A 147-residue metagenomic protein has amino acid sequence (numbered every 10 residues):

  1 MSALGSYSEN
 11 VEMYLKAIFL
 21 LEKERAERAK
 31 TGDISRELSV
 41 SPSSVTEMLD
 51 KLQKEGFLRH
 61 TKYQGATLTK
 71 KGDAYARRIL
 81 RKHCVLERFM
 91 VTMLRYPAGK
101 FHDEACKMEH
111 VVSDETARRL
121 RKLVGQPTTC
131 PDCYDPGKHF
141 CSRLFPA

Functional and structural regions predicted by a protein language model:
G5-V40: N-terminal helix-turn-helix DNA-binding core of bacterial DNA-binding proteins
R36, Q53-K54, T92: Alpha-helical residues within the helix-turn-helix
S43, G99: Key DNA-contact positions within bacterial/archaeal DNA-binding proteins
Q53-K62: A short, conserved structural fragment
Q64-H83: Basic, amphipathic "hinge/linker" alpha-helix immediately C-terminal to the N-terminal HTH DNA-binding motif
A105-A147: C-terminal regulatory/oligomerization modules of transcriptional regulators
